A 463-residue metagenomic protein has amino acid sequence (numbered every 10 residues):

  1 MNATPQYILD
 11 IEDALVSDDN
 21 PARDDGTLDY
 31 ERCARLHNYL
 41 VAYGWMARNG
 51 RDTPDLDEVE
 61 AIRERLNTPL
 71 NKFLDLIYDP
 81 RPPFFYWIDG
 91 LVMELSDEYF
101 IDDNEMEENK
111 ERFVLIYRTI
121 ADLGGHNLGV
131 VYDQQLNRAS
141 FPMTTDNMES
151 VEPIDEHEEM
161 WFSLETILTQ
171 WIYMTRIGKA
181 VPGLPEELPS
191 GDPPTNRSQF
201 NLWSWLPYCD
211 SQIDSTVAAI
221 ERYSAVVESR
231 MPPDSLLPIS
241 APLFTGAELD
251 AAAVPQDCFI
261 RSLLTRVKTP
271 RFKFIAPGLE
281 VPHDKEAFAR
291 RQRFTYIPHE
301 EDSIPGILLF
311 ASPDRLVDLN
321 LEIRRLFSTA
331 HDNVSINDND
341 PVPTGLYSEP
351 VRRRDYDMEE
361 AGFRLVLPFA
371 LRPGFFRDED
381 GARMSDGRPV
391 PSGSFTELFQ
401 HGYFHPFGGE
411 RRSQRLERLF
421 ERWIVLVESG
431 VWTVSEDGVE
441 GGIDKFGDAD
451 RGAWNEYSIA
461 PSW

Functional and structural regions predicted by a protein language model:
M1-E60, K72, L76-W463: A C-terminal-region feature
